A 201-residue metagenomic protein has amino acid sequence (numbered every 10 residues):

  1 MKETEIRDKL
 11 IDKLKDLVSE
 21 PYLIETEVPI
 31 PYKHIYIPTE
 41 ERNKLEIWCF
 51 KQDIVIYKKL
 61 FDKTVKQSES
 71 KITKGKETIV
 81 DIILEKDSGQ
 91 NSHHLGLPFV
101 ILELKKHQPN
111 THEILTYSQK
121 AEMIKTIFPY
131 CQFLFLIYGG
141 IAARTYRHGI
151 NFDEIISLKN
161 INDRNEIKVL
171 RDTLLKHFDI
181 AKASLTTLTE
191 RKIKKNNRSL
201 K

Functional and structural regions predicted by a protein language model:
M1-E46, T126-K201: C-terminal tail/extension regions appended to the core domain(s) of diverse proteins
T4, D8-I11, F61, K66 (+1 more regions): N-terminal targeting/trafficking signals and adjacent low-complexity tails
E5, C49, L97, P109-Q119 (+1 more regions): Short, well-structured alpha-helical interface segments that form or flank functional binding sites
E25-H94: Active-site metal-binding core of divalent-cation-utilizing nuclease and nuclease-like domains
I54, P98-K106: Conserved catalytic cores of phosphodiester-cleaving nucleases, focusing on short active-site segments
T64-S68, H107-S118, R144: Active-site-adjacent loop/helix micro-motif of nuclease/hydrolase catalytic cores
L102, I124-K125: Conserved catalytic-core segments centered on acid/base and nucleophilic motifs
S118-A121, N151: Short, solvent-exposed amphipathic alpha-helical segments in soluble enzyme and RNA/protein-processing domains
